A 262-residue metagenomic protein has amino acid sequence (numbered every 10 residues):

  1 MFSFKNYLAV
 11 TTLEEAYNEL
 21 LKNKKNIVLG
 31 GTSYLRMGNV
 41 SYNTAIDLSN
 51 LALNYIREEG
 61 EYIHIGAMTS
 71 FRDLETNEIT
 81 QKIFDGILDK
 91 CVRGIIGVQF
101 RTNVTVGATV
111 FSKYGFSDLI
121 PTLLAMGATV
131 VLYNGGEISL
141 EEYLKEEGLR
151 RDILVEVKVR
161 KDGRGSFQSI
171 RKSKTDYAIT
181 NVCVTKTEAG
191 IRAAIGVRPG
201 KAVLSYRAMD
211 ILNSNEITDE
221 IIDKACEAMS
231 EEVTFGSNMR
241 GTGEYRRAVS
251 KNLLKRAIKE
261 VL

Functional and structural regions predicted by a protein language model:
M1-L262: C-terminal structural segment of proteins
